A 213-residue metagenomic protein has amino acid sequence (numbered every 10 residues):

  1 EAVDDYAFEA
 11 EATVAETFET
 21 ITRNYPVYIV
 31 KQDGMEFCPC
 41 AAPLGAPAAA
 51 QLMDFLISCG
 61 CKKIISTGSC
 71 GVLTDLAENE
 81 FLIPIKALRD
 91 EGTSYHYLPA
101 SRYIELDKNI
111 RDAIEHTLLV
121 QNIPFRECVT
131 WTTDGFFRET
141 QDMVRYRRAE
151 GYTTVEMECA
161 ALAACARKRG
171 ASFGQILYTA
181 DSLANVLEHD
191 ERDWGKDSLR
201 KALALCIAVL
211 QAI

Functional and structural regions predicted by a protein language model:
E1-I104, K108-A113: Metabolite-binding pocket within alpha/beta catalytic cores that recognizes anionic/polar moieties
V14-I21, N122-V129, I213: Flexible, glycine/charged-enriched surface loops at secondary-structure junctions
K62-K63, T153, S172: Short acidic/polar active-site loop segments enriched in Thr and Asp
S101-A149: Active-site rim beta-loop-alpha module in soluble metabolic enzymes
A113-Q121, C165, L205-I213: Generic non-transmembrane alpha-helical segments
A160-W194: Zn-dependent metallopeptidase/amidohydrolase metal-coordination segment
L183-I213: His/Asp/Glu-rich mid-to-C-terminal helical/loop segments that flank catalytic regions of hydrolases
